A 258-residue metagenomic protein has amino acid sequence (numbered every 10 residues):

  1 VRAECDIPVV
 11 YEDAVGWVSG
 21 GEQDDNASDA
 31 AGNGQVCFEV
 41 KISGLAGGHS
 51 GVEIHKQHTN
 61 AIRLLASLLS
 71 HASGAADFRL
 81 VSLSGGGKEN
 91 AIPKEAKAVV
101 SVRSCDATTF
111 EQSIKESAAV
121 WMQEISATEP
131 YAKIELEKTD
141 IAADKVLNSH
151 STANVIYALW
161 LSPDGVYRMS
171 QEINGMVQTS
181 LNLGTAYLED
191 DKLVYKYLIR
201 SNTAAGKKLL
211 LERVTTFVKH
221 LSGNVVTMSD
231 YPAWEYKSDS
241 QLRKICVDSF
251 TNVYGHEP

Functional and structural regions predicted by a protein language model:
V1-R200: Midchain, well-structured core segments that form catalytic/ion-binding scaffolds
S67-S82, L211, Y236-P258: Active-site-adjacent substrate-binding region of metalloamidase/peptidase-like peptide-processing proteins
K115-M122, T215-K219, V247, T251: Class I S-adenosyl-L-methionine
W121, V225, E257-P258: Residue-level detector of short coil/turn "hinge" positions at structural boundaries
E189-K196, R200-I245: C-terminal structural cap/anchor segments
